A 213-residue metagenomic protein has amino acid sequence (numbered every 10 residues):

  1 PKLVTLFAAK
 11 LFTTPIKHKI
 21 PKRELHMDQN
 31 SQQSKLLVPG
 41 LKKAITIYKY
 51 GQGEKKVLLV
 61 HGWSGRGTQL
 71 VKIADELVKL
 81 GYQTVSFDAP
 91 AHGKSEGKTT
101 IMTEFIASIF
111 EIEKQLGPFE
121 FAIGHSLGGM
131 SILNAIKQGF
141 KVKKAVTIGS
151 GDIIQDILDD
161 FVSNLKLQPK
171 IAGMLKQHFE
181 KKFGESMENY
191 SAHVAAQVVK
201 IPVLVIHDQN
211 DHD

Functional and structural regions predicted by a protein language model:
P1-L37: An N-terminal hydrophobic leader/cap segment in hydrolases
Q33-K35, P39-K49: A short loop-to-beta-strand scaffold at the N-terminal edge of the catalytic core in hydrolase folds
E54, G62-G65: Active-site glycine-rich loops that stabilize anionic/oxyanionic intermediates across multiple enzyme folds
G67, A74-E96: Conserved alpha/beta-hydrolase
K98-F121: Alpha/beta-hydrolase active-site loop
I123-I132: Gly/Ala-rich beta-loop-alpha elbow adjacent to hydrolase catalytic centers
K137-E185: Hydrolase active-site cap/lid region
V198-K200, V205-D211: Short beta-strand/loop motif that positions the catalytic acidic residue of the alpha/beta-hydrolase fold
